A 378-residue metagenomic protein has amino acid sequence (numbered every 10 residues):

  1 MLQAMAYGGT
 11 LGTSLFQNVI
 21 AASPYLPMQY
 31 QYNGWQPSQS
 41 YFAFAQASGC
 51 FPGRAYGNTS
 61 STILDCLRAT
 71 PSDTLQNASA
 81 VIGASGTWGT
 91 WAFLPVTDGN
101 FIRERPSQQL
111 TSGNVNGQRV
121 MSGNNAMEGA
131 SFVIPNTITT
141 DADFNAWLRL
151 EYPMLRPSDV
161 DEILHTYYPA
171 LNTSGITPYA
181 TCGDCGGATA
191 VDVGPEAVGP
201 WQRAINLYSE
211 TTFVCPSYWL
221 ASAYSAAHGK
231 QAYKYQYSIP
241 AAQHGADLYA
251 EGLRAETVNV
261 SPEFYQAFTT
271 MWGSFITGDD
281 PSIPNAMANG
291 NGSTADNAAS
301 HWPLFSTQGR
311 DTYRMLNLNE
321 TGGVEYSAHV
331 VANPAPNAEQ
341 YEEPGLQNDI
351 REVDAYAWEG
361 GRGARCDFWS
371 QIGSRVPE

Functional and structural regions predicted by a protein language model:
M1-L2, Q17-A22, R119-G123, Y233-Q236 (+2 more regions): Structural recognition of the beta-strand scaffold that forms the well-ordered cores of secreted hydrolase catalytic
M5, T13, Q17-N18, A22-L150 (+1 more regions): Substrate-access "cap/lid" subdomains that shape and gate the entrance to catalytic or ligand-binding pockets
S48-F51, D65-L67, T181-G186, R365-D367: Sequence contexts marking disulfide-bonded cysteines in secreted/extracellular proteins
V115-A170, V353-E378: C-terminal, loop-rich substrate-recognition/catalytic regions characterized by aromatic stacking residues
R156-A227, Y233-K234: Alpha/beta-hydrolase fold catalytic core
V198-L207, T212-E378: Mobile gating loops/cap/lid regions near enzyme active sites that modulate substrate access
